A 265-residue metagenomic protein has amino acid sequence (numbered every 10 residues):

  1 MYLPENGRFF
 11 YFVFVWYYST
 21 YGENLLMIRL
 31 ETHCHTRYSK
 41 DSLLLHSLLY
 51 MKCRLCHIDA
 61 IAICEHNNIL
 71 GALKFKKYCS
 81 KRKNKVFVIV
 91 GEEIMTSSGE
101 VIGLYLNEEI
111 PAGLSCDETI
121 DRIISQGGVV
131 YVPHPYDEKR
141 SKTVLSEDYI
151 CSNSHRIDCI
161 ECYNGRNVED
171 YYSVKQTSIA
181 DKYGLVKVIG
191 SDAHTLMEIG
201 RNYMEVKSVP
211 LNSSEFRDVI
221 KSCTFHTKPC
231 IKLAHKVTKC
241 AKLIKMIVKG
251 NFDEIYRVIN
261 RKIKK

Functional and structural regions predicted by a protein language model:
M1-F12, G22-E23: Positively charged N-terminal leader segments that act as targeting/secretion signals
W16-S42, H46-K52, L70-K83, V90 (+4 more regions): Charged catalytic cores and adjacent phosphate/nucleic-acid-binding surfaces used for phosphate/nucleic-acid chemistry
Y50-N67, G128-Y131: Divalent metal-dependent hydrolysis catalytic cores, especially in the metallo-beta-lactamase
D59, K85, V129, F225-H226: A general structural signal for well-ordered secondary-structure junctions
A62, V88-V90, Y131-H134, K187-I189: General beta-strand structural signal in soluble alpha/beta enzymes
